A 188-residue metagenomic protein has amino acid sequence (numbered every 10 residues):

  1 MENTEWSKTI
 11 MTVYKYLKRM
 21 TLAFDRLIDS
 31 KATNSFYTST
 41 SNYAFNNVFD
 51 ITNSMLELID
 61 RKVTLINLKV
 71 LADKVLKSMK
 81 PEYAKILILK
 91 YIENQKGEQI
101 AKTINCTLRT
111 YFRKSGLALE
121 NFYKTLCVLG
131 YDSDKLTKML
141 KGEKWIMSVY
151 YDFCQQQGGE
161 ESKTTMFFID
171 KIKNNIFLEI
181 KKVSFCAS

Functional and structural regions predicted by a protein language model:
M1-V75, L126-S188: N-terminal interaction/assembly modules
V75-S78, A101: Short, charge-rich binding segments
S78-Q95: Short amphipathic alpha helix immediately N-terminal
E82-I86, I100, S115: A general secondary-structure boundary signal
A84, G97-E98, K124, V128: Short, solvent-exposed secondary-structure capping/transition elements
E93-T110: Helix-turn-helix DNA-binding module
Y111-L129: DNA major-groove recognition helices of helix-turn-helix
